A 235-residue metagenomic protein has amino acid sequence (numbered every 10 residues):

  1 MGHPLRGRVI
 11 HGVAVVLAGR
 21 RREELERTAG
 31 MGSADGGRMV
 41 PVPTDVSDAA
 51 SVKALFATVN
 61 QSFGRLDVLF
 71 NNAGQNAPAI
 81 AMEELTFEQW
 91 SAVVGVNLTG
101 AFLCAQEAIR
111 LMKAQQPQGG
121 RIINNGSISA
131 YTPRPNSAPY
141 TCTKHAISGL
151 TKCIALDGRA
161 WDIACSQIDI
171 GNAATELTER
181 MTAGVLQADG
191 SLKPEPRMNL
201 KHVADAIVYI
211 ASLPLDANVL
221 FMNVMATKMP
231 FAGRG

Functional and structural regions predicted by a protein language model:
M1-V16: Canonical Rossmann dinucleotide-binding motif of NAD(H)/NADP(H)-dependent dehydrogenases/reductases, specifically
G12-R27: Conserved glycine-rich Rossmann-like NAD(P)H-binding loop of the short-chain dehydrogenase/reductase
P43-L55, F87: The beta1-alpha1 cofactor-binding region of Rossmann-like NAD(H)/NADP(H)-dependent oxidoreductases
I80-M82, Q89-S91: Substrate-binding pocket helix/loop in short-chain dehydrogenase/reductase
A105, T143: Active-site helix of classical SDR
S127: Residue(s) in the substrate-gating loop at a strand-loop-helix junction that position the organic substrate next
Q167-I168, L186-G233: C-terminal helical subdomain
